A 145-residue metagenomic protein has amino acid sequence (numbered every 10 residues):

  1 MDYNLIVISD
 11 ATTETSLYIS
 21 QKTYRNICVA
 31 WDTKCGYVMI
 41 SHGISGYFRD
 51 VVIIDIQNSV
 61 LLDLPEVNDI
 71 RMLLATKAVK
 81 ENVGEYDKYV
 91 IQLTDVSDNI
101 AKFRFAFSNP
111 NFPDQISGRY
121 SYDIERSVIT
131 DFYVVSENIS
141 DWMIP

Functional and structural regions predicted by a protein language model:
M1-D2, M39-S45, V52, Q92 (+1 more regions): Beta-strand C-termini and the immediately following turn/loop, strongest in propeller blades
M1-Y18: Beta-propeller domains
D2-I6, G46-D55, P110-E125: Structural motif
T15-C35: Blade-loop segments of beta-propeller domains
Y18-Y24, P65-N68, N82-E85: Surface loop/turn motifs at the tips and blade-to-blade linkers of beta-strand repeat domains
C35-V38, D98: Conserved loop/turn motif of beta-propeller repeat scaffolds
Y37-T76: Long, charged/polar, surface-exposed segments that mediate recognition or autoinhibition
S59-L61, M72-P145: Acidic, small-residue rich beta-repeat scaffolds with periodic aromatic anchors
